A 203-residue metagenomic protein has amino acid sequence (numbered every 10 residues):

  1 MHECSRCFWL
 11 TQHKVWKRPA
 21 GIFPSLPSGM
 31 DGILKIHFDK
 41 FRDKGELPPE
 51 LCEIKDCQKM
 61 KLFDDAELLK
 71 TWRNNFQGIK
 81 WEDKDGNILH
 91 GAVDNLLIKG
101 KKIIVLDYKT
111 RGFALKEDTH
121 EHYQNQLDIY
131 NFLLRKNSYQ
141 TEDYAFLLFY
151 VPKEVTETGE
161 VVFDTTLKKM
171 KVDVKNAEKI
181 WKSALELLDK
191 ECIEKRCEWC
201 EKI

Functional and structural regions predicted by a protein language model:
M1-I98, K102: Metal-dependent nuclease catalytic cores that hydrolyze phosphodiester bonds in DNA/RNA, characterized by
W9, H13-K14, D43, T110-F113 (+3 more regions): Hydrophobic/aromatic-lined pockets within catalytic cores
A20, F113-K116: Short small-residue beta-strand/loop micro-motif enriched in glycine and branched aliphatics
A92-I98, I104-F113, Q126: Active-site ExK catalytic segment of metal-dependent nucleases
G112-A114, K153-E154: Feature marks short, surface-exposed loop/turn motifs that line or immediately flank catalytic pockets and channel
E117-E121: Short, solvent-exposed loop/turn segments at secondary-structure boundaries
Y123-R135: An active-site-proximal "capping" alpha-helix that borders the catalytic cofactor pocket
L133-I203: Metal-dependent nuclease catalytic regions and adjoining charged, substrate-binding loops involved in nucleic-acid end
